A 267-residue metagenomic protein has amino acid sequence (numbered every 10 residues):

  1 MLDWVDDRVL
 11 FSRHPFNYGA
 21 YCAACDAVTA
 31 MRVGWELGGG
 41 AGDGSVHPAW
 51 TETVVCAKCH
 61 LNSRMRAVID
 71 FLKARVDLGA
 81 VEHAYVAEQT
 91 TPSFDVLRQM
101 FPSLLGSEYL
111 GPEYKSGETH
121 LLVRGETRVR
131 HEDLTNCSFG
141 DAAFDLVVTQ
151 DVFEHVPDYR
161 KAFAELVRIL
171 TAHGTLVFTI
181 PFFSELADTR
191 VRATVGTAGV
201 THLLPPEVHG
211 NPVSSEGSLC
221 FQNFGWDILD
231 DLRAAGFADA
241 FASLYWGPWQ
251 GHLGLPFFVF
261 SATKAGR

Functional and structural regions predicted by a protein language model:
M1-G140, A193, D227, G247-R267: Conserved N-terminal segment of class I S-adenosyl-L-methionine
D7-A20, H120-L121, E126, R160-R267: S-adenosyl-L-methionine-dependent methyltransferase catalytic module, highlighting the catalytic core
N136, E154, S184: Active-site micro-motifs of SAM-dependent methyltransferase domains
D141, Y159-R160: Conserved strand-to-helix beginnings and helix N-cap segments that scaffold or border functional pockets
V147-V148: Hydrophobic beta-strand segment of the Class I
D151-H155, T179: Short catalytic micro-motifs in class I SAM-dependent methyltransferases
